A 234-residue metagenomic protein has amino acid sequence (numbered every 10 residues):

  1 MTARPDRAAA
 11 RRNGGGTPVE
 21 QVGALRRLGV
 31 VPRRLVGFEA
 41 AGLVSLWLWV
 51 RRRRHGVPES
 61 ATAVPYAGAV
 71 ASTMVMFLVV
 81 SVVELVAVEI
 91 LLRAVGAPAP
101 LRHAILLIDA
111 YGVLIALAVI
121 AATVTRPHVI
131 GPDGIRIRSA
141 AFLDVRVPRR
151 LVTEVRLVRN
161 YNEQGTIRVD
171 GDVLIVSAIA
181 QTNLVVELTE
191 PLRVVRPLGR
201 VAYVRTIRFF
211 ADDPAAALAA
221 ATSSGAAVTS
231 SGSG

Functional and structural regions predicted by a protein language model:
T2-A97, A202-T206, A219: N-terminal membrane-targeting/pre-transmembrane regions
L78-V88, L106-L117: Hydrophobic alpha-helical transmembrane segments of multipass integral membrane proteins
V95-A110: Hydrophobic alpha-helical transmembrane segments
Y111-R159: Conserved beta-hairpin
S139-R208: Non-transmembrane, membrane-adjacent beta-strand/coil modules in membrane-associated proteins and peripheral
R200-G234: Cytosol-/stroma-facing membrane-proximal "stalk/adaptor" domains immediately downstream of transmembrane anchors
